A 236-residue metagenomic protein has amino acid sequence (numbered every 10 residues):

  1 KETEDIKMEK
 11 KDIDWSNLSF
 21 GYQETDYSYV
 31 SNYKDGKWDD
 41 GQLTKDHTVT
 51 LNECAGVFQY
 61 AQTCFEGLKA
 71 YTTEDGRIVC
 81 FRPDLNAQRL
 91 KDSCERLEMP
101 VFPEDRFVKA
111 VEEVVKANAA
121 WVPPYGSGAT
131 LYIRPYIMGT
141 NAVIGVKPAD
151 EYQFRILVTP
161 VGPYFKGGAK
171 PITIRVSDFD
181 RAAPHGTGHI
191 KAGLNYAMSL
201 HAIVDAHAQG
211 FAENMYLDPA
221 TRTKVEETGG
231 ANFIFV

Functional and structural regions predicted by a protein language model:
K1-V114, V143-V236: Helix-start/capping segments and mature chain N-termini
E104-R106, V114-G128: Charged, gly/pro-rich active-site loop segments
A117, G139-T140: Intrinsically disordered, low-complexity linker/loop segments enriched in Gly/Pro and charged/polar residues
G126-R134, M138: Extended, Lys/Arg-enriched charged tracts that mediate electrostatic binding to polyanionic substrates
